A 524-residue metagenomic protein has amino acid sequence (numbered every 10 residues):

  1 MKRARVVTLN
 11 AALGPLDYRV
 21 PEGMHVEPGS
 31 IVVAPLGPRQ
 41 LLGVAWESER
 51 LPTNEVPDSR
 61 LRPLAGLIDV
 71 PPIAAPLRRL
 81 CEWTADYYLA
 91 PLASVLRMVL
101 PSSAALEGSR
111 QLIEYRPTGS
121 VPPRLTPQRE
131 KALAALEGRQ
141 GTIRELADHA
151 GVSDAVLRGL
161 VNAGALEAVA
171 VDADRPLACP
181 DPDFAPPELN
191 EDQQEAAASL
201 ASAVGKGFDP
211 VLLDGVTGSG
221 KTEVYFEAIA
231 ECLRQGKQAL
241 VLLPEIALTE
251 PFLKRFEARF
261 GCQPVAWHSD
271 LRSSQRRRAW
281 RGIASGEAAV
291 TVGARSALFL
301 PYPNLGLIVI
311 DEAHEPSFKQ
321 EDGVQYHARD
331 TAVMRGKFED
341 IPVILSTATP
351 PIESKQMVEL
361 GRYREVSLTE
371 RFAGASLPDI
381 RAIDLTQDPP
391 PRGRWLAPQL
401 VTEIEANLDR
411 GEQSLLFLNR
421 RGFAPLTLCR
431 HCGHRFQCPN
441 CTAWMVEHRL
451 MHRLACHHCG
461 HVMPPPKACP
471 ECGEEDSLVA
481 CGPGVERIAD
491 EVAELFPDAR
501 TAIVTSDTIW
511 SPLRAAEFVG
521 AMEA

Functional and structural regions predicted by a protein language model:
M1-T347, S354, E359-A375, D409 (+1 more regions): Accessory, non-ATPase domains that flank or precede helicase/AAA+ motor cores in DNA-metabolism machines
R97-R124, R381, T386, H434-Q437 (+2 more regions): Accessory helical-bundle/CTD segments and flexible terminal tails appended to RecA-like ATPase motors
D181, L377-Q399, V504-S506, R514: Inter-lobe coupling/hinge region of RecA-like P-loop helicase motors
I229-A230, D388-F417: Conserved interdomain hinge at the start of the Helicase C-terminal
L240, F260-L271, P439-N440, V446-R449 (+1 more regions): Conserved RecA-like helicase motor-core motifs
R272-A284, R500-T505, I509-A524: Conserved helicase ATPase core of P-loop NTP-dependent helicases/translocases
G293-L305, V492, P512, V519-A524: SF2 helicase motor core recognition
L400, D409-E494: Cys/His-rich short segments
